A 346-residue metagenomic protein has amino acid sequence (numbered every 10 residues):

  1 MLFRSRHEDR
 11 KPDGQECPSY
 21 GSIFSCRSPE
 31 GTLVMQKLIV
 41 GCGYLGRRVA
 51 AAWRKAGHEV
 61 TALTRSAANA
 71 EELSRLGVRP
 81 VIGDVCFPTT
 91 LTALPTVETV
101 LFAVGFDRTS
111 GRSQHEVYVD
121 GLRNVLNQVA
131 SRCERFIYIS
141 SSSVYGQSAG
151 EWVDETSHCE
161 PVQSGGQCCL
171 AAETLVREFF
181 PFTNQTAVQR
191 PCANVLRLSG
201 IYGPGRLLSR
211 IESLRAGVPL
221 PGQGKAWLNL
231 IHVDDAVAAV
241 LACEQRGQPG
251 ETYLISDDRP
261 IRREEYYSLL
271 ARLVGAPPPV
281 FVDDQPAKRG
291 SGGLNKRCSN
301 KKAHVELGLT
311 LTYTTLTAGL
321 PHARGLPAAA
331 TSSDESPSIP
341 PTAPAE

Functional and structural regions predicted by a protein language model:
P95-I137: NAD(P)-cofactor binding segment of oxidoreductase domains
R123-S164, T183: Conserved Rossmann-fold NAD(P)-dependent oxidoreductase catalytic core, especially the SDR/UDP-sugar
A149-V195: Catalytic helix-loop patch of NAD(P)-dependent Rossmann-fold dehydrogenases
T174-F180, T186-V188, C192-L228: NAD(P)-dependent short-chain dehydrogenase/reductase
E212-P219, K225-Y253: Alpha-helical substrate-binding/gating segment
A239-A242, R246-R289, L294, D334-E335 (+1 more regions): Mid/C-terminal beta-alpha module of Rossmann-like enzyme folds, strongest in SDR-family dehydrogenases/epimerases
S268, A287-T310, A330: Conserved C-terminal active-site "lid" loop/helix of NAD(P)H-dependent oxidoreductases that clamps the redox cofactor
T314-E346: Amphipathic terminal alpha-helices
